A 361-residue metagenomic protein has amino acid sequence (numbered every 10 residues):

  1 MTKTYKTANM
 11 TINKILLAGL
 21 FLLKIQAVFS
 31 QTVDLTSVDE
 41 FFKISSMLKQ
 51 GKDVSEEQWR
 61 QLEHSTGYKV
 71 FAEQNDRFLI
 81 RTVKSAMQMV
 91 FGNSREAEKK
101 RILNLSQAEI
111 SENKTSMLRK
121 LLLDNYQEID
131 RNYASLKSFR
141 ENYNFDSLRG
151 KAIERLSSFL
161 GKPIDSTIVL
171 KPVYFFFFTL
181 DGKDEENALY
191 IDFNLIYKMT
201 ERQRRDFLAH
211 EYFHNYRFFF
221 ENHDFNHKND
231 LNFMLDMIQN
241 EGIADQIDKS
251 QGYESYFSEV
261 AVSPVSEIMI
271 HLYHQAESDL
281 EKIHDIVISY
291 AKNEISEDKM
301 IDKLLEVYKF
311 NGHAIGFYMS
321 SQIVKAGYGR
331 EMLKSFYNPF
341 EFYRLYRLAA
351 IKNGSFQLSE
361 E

Functional and structural regions predicted by a protein language model:
M1-T32: Bacterial Sec-dependent N-terminal signal peptides
T32-V70, F220-N222, H227-K282, K352-S359: Post-HExxH zinc-binding segment in Zn-dependent metallohydrolases
D34-S135, F139, Y143: N-terminal Sec/ER secretory leader and immediately downstream segment of secreted/extracellular precursors
E40-K43, M117, S135, K151 (+5 more regions): Exposed alpha-helical structural elements
G67, G161-D165, Y328: Residue-level recognition of short, structured coil/turn motifs that connect secondary structure elements
S94-S263: Acidic/His-rich structured neighborhood in mature extracellular/periplasmic domains
V265-E361: Pan-zinc metallopeptidase signature
